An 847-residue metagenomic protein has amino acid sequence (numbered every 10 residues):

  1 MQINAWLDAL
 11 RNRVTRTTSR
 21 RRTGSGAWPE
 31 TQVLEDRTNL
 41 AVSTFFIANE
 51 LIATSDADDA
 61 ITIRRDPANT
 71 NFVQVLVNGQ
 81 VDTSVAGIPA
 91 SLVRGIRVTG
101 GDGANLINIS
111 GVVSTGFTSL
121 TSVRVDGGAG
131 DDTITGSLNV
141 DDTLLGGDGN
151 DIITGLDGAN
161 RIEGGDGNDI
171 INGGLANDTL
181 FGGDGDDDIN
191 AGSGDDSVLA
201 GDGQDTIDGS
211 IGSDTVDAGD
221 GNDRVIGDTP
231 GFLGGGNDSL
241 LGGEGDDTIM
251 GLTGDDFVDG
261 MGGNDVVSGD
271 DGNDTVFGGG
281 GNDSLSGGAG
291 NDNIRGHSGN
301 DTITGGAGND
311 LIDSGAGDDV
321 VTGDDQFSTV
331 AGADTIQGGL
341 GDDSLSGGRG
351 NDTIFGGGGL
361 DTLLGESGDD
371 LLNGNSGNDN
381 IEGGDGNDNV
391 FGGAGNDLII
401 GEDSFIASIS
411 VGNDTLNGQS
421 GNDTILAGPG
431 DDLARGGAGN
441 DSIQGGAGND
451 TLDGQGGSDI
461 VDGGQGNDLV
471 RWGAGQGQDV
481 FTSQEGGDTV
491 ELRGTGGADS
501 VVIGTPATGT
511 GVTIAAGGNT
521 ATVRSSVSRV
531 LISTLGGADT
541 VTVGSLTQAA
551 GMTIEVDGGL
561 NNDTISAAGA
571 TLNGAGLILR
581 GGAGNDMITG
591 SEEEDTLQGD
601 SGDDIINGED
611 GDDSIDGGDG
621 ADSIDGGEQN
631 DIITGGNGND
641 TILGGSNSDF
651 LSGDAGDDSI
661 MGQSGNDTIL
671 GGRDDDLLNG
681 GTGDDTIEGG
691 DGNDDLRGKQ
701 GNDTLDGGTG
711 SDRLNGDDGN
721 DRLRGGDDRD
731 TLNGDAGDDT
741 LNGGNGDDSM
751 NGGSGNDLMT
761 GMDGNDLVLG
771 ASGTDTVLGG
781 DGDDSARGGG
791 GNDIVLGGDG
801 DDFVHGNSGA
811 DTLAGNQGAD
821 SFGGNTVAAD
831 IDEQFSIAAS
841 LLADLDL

Functional and structural regions predicted by a protein language model:
M1-F45: Subset of Sec-pathway N-terminal targeting signals
I3, D36-L847: Acidic, glycine-rich low-complexity segments
